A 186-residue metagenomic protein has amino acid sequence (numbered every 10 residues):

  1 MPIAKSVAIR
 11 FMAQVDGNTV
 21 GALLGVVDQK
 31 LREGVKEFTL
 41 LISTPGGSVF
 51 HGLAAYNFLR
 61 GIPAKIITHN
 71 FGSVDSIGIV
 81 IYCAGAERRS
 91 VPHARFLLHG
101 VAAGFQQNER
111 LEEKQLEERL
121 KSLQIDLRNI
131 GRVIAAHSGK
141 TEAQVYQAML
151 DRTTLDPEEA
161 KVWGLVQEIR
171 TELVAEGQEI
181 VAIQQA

Functional and structural regions predicted by a protein language model:
M1-I77, C83-A186: N-terminal organellar transit peptides
